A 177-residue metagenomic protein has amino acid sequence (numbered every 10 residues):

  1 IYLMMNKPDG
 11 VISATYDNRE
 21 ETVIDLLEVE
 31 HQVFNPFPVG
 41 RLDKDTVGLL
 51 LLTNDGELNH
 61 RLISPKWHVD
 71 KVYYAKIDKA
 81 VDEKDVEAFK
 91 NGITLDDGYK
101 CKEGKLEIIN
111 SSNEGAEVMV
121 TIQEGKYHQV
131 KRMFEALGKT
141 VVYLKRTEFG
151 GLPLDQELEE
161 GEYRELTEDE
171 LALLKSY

Functional and structural regions predicted by a protein language model:
I1-Y177: Basic, flexible Lys/Arg- and Gly-enriched helix-loop patches that mediate nucleic-acid binding at interfaces with rRNA
